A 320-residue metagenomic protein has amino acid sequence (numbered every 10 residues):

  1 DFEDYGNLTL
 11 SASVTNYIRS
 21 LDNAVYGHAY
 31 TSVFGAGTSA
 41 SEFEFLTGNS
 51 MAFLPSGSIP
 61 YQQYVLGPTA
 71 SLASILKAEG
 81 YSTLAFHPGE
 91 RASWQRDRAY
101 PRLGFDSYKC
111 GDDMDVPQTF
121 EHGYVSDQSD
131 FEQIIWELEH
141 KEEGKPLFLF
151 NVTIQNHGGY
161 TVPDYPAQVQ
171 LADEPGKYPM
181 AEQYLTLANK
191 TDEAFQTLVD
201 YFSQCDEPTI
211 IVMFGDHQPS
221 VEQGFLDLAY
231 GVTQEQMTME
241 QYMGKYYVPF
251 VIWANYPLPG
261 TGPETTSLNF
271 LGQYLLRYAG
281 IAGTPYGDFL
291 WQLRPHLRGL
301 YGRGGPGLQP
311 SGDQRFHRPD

Functional and structural regions predicted by a protein language model:
D1-D320: Solvent-exposed soluble domains appended to multi-pass membrane proteins
